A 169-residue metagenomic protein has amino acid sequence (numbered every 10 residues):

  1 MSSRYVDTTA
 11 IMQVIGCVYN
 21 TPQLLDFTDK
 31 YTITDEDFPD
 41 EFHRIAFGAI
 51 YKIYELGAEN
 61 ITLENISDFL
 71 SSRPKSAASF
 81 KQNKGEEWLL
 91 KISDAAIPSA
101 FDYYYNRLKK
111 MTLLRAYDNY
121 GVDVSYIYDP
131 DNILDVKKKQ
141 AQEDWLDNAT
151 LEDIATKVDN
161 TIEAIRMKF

Functional and structural regions predicted by a protein language model:
M1-L113: Noncatalytic partner-interaction/assembly domains of nucleic-acid and motor enzyme complexes, especially the accessory
S93-F169: Interdomain "pre-motor" coupling segment immediately N-terminal to P-loop NTPase/helicase cores
